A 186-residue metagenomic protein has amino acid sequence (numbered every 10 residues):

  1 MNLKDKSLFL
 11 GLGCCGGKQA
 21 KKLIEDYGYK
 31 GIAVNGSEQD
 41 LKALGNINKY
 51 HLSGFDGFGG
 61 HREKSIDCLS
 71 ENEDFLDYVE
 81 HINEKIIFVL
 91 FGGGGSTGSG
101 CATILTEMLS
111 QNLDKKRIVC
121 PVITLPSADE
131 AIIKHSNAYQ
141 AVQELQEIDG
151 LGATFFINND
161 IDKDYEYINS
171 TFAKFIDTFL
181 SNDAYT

Functional and structural regions predicted by a protein language model:
M1-T186: Tubulin/FtsZ superfamily GTPase core signature
